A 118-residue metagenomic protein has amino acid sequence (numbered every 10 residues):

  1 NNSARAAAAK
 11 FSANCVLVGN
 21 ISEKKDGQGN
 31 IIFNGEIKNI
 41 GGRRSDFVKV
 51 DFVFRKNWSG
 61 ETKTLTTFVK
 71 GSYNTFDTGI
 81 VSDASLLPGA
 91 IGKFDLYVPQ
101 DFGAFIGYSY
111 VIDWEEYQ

Functional and structural regions predicted by a protein language model:
N2-N34: Low-complexity, acidic Ser/Thr/Pro/Gly-rich terminal tails and inter-domain linkers that flank the onset of structured
C15, G79, D83-Q118: Terminal connector regions
D26-Q28, R43-S45, G89: Short coil/turn motifs at beta-sheet boundaries
N39-G41: Short solvent-exposed capping/turn motifs at the termini of beta-strands
R43-S85: The feature marks short-to-medium sequence segments in extracytoplasmic or secretory-pathway proteins
